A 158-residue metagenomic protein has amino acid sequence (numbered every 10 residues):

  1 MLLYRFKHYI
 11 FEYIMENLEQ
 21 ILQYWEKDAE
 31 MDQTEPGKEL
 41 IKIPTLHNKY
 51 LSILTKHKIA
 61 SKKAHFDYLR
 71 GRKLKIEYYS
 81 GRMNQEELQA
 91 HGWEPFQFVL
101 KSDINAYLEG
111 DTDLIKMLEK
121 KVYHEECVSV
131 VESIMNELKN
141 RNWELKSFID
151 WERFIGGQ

Functional and structural regions predicted by a protein language model:
L2-I14: Short, Lys/Arg-enriched N-terminal segments with co-localized hydrophobic residues within the first ~10-30 amino acids
F11-Q158: Charge-rich amphipathic alpha-helical interaction elements
